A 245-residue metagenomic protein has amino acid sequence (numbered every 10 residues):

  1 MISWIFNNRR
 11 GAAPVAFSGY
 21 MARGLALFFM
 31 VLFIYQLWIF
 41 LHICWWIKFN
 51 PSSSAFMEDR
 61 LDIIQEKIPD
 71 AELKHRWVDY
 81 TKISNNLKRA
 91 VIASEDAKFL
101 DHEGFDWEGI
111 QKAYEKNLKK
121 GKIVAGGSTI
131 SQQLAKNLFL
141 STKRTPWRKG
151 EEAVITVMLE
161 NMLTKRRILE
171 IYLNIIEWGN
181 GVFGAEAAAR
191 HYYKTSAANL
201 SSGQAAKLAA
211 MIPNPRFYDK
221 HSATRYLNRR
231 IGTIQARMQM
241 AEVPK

Functional and structural regions predicted by a protein language model:
I2-F6, P14-K245: Juxtamembrane regions of bacterial inner-membrane/periplasmic proteins, predominantly the peptidoglycan biogenesis
